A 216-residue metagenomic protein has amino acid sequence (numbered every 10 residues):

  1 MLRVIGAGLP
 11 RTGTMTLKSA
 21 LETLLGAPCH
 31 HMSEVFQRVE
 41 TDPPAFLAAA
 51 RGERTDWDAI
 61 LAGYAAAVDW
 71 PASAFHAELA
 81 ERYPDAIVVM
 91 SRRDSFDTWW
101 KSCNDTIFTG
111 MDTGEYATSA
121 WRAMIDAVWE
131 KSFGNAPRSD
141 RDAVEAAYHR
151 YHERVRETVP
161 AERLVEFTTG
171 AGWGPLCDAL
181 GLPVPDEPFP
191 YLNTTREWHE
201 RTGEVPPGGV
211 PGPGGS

Functional and structural regions predicted by a protein language model:
M1-A62: PAPS-dependent sulfotransferase catalytic core
G6-G8, P28-M32, V68-D69, I87-R92 (+1 more regions): A structural signal for short, well-ordered beta-strand segments and their strand-loop junctions that often border
T14-M15, S73-A77, F96, G172-L176: Short, well-ordered alpha-helical microsegments
L25-C29, E34-Q37, H76-A143, A179-L182: PAPS-dependent sulfotransferase catalytic domain
E34-P43, V89-F96, G114-Y116, R150-G212: The conserved 3'-phosphoadenosine-5'-phosphosulfate
T41-D56, N104-S119, F133-P137, W198-S216: Ligand-binding grooves and catalytic loops that recognize ribose/phosphate and carbohydrate rings, and esterified lipid
A48-L61, A74, T113-E166: PAPS-dependent sulfotransferase catalytic domain
G63-Y64, A86: Short, well-ordered alpha-helix to beta-strand connector turns
